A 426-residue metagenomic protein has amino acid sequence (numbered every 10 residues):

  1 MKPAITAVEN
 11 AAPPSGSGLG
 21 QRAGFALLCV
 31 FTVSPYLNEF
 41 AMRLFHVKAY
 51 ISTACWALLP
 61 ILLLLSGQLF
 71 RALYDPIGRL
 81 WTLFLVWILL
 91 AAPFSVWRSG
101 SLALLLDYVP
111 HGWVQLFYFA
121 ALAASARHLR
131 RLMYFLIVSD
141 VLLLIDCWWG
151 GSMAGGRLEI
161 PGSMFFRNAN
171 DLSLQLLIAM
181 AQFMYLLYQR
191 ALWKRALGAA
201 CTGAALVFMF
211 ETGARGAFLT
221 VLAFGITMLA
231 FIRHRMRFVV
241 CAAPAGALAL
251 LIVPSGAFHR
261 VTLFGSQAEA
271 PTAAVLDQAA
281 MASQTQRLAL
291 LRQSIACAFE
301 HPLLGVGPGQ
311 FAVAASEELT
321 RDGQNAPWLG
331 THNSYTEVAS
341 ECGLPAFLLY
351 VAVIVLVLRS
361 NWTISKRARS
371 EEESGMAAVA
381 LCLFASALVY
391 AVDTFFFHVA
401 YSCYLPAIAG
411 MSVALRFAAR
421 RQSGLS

Functional and structural regions predicted by a protein language model:
M1-L90, S99-G100, A124-Y134, L187-A196 (+3 more regions): Transmembrane signal-anchor hairpin modules in multi-pass inner-membrane enzymes, especially those that act on
K2-P3, P60, L85-A92, V114-Q115 (+6 more regions): Alpha-helical transmembrane segments of multi-pass inner-membrane proteins
F45, S99-A103, A169, T212-A217 (+2 more regions): Membrane-interface catalytic loops of GT-C/OST-like multi-pass glycosylation enzymes that act
F45-C55, L104, M164-L177, G216 (+2 more regions): Membrane-interface micro-motifs in multi-pass membrane enzymes
W56-L63, A243, V353-V357, C382-S426: Transmembrane alpha-helices of multi-pass inner-membrane enzymes
R157-L158, S163-F165, A274-R292, A296-C342 (+1 more regions): Long extracytoplasmic/lumenal interhelical loops at the membrane interface of multi-pass membrane proteins
A257-P271, A282: Aromatic-rich transmembrane-lumenal/periplasmic boundary elements in polytopic membrane proteins
E341-L388, F417, R421: Hydrophobic transmembrane alpha-helices and their immediate junctions
